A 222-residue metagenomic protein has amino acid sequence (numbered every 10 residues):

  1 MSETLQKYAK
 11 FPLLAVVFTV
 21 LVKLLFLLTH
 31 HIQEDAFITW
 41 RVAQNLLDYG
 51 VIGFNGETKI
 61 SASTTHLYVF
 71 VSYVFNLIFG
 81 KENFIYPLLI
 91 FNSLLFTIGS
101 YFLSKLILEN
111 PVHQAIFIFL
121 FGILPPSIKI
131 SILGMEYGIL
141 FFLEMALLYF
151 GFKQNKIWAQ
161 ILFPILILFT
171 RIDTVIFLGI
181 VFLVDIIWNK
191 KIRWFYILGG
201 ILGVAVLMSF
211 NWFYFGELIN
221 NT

Functional and structural regions predicted by a protein language model:
M1-K23, K105-I116, I157, I192-G199: Start-transfer (signal-anchor) and selected internal transmembrane alpha helices of multi-pass inner/ER membrane
Y8-Q33, P125, I167-T170, G200-Y214: Transmembrane signal-anchor helices characteristic of membrane glycosylation enzymes that use polyprenol
L21, F117-F119, M145-F150, I157-R171 (+2 more regions): Membrane-interface alpha helices of multi-pass inner-membrane proteins
V22, I38, V42-D48, K59 (+2 more regions): Membrane-lumen/periplasm interface segments of specific transmembrane helices in polyprenyl phosphate-linked
I32, I132-Y137: Short acidic/glycine- and proline-prone juxtamembrane loop motifs at membrane-interface regions of multi-pass membrane
T58-A62, H66-F70, I78-I98, I130-L133: Loop-to-helix entry region of an early transmembrane alpha helix in multi-pass inner-membrane enzymes
P87-H113, A146: Transmembrane-helix motifs of polytopic, lipid-linked glycan transferases
K153, I176-I201: Perimembrane helix-loop-helix junctions
